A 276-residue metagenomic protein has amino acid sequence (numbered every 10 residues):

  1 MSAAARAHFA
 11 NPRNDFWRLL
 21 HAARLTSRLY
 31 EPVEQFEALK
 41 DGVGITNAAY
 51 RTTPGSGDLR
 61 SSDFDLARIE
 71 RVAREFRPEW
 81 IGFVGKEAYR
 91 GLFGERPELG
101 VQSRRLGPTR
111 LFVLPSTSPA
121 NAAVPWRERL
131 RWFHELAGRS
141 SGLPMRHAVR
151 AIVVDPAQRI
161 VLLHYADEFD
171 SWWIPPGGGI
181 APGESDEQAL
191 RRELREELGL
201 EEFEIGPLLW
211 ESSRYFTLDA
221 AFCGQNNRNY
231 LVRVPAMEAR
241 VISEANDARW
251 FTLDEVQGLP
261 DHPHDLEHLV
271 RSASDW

Functional and structural regions predicted by a protein language model:
S2-S61: Short, surface-exposed acidic-centric catalytic microdomains
A3, N11-P12, L19, G55-E70 (+1 more regions): C-terminal capping/extension of enzyme domains
R6, R159-L200: Conserved Nudix-box catalytic region and its N-terminal flanking loop in Nudix hydrolases and closely related
F16, Q35, Y89, V256-L259: A generic structural signal for short hydrophobic patches within well-formed alpha-helices
K40-P97: Internal catalytic-core helix/loop-beta-alpha segment that presents or stabilizes conserved functional determinants
D41-V43, T109, H147-V149, Q158 (+2 more regions): Change "...and in nucleic-acid phosphodiester-cleaving endonucleases..." to "...and in nucleic-acid processing enzymes
S103-R104, I180-E204, S212-H264: Unchanged
S141-I160, P182: Conserved N-terminal beta-strand and adjoining loop/helix that marks the start of the Nudix/MutT-like hydrolase domain
